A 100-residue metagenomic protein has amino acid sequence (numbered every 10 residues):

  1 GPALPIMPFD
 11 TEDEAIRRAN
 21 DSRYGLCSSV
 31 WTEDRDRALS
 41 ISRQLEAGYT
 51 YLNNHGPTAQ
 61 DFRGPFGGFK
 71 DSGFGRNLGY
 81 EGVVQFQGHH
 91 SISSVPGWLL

Functional and structural regions predicted by a protein language model:
G1-L100: Conserved C-terminal structural/oligomerization subdomain of aldehyde/semialdehyde dehydrogenase
